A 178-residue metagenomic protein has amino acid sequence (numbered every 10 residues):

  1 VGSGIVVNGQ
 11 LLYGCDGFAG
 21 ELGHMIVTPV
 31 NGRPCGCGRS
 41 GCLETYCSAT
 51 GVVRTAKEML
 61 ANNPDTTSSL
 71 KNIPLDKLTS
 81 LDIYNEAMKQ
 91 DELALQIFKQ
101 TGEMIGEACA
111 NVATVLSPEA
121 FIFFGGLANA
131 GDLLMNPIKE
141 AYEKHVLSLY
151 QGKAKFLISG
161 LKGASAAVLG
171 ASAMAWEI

Functional and structural regions predicted by a protein language model:
V1-Y46: Glycine-rich phosphate-binding loop of actin/hexokinase-like ATP-binding domains
P29-P34, R39-I178: ATP-binding/phosphotransfer module of carbohydrate and carboxylate kinases, centering on a glycine-rich
